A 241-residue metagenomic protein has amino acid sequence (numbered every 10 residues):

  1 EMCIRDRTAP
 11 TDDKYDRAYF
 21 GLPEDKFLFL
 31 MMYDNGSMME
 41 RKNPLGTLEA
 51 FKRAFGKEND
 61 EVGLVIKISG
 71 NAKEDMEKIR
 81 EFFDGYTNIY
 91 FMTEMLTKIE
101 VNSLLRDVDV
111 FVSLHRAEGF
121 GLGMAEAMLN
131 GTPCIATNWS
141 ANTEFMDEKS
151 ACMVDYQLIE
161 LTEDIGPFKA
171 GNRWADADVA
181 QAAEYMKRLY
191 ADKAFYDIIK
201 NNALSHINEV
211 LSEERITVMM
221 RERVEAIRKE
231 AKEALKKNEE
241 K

Functional and structural regions predicted by a protein language model:
E1-I4: Short, small-residue-biased leader/transition segments that mark boundaries at the very start of proteins
D12-E100, D107: Conserved catalytic-core segment of nucleotide-activated headgroup transferases in glycan assembly
N102, A125-P133, S140-E144: Short alpha-helical segment that forms part of, or immediately flanks, the ligand-binding pocket in carbohydrate-active
R116: Aromatic "clamp/platform" in nucleotide-sugar-dependent glycosyltransferases that forms part of the donor/acceptor
P133-A136, M146, C152-M153: Short hydrophobic beta-strand element within catalytic cores of glycosyltransferases and related nucleotide-activated
Q157-F195: C-terminal "capping" alpha-helix adjacent to the active site of nucleotide-linked donor transferases in cell-envelope
Q181-E184, R188, F195-E209, E222 (+1 more regions): A short, well-ordered alpha-helix in the C-terminal region of glycosyltransferases
E213-K241: C-terminal alpha-helical cap of glycosyltransferases
